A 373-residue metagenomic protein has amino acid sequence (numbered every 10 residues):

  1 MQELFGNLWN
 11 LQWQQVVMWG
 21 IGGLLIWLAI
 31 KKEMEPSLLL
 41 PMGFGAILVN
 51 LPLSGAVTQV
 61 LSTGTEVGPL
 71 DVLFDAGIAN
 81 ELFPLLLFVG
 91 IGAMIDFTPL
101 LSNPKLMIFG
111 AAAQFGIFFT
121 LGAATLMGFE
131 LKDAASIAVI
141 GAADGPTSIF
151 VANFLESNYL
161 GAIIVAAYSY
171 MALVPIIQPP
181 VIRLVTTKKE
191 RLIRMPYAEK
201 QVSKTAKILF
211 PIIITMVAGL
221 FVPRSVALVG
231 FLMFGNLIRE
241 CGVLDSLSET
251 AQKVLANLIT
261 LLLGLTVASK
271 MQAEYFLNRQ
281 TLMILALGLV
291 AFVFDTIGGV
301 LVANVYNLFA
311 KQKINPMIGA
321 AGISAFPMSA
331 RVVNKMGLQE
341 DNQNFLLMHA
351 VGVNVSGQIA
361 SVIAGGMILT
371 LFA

Functional and structural regions predicted by a protein language model:
M1-T65: N-terminal alpha-helical transmembrane segments of multi-pass membrane transport and channel/translocase proteins
Q12, F97-L121, A273-G299, A350-N354: Entry/N-cap segments of selected transmembrane alpha helices and their immediately preceding amphipathic helices
L25, L48, A76-L101, G235-I238 (+1 more regions): Hydrophobic transmembrane alpha-helices of secondary-active transporters and Na+-translocating membrane complexes
K31-L39, T58, V72-F74, M94-F109 (+4 more regions): Interfacial helix-loop-helix linkers and transmembrane-helix boundary segments in multi-pass membrane proteins
D75-N80, I91-M94, F109-F119, A123 (+4 more regions): Alpha-helical membrane segments and immediately flanking helix-loop junctions that form or couple to the substrate/ion
N158-I176, L287-F294, I318: Alpha-helical transmembrane segments
S169-V243: Membrane-embedded hairpin module used as a gating/binding unit in multi-pass transport and secretion proteins
T215-V302: Transmembrane helical segments that form the transport core of multi-pass membrane transport proteins
